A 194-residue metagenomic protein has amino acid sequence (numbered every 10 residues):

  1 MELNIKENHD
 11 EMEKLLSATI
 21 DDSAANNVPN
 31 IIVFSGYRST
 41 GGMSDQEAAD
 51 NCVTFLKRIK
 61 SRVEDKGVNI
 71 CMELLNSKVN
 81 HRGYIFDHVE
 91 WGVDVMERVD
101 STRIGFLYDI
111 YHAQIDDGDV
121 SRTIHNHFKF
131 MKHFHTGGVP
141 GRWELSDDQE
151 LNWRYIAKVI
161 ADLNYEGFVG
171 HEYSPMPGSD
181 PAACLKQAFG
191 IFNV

Functional and structural regions predicted by a protein language model:
M1-G105, I115: Active-site acidic/histidine proton-transfer and metal-coordination neighborhood in alpha/beta enzyme cores
D21, V28-P29, F86-Y108, H112-V194: Histidine-acidic metal/acid-base catalytic patches
